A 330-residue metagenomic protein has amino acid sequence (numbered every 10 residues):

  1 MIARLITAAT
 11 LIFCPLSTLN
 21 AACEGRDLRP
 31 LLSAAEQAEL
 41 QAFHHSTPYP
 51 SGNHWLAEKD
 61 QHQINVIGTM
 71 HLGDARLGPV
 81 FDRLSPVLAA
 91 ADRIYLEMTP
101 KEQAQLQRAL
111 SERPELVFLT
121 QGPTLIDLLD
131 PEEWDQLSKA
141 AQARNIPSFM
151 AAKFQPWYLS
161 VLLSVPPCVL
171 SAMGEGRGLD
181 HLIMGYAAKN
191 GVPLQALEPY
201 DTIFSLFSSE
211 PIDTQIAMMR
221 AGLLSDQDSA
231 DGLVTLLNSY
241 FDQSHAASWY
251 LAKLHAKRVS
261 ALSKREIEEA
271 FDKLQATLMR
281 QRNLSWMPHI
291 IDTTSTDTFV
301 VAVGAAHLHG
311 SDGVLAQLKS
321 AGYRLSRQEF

Functional and structural regions predicted by a protein language model:
M1-L5: Positively charged n-region of N-terminal signal peptides that target proteins for export
I6-S17: Bacterial N-terminal signal peptides
C14-P15, N145, G322: Short, flexible coil/linker elements and helix-boundary hinge sites characteristic of intrinsically disordered
A22-H45, S51-A270, L274: Structured, acidic catalytic/metal-binding patches in enzyme active sites
Y49, R76, Q281-S285: Short secondary-structure boundary/capping elements
K273-F330: C-terminal soluble interaction/assembly domains
